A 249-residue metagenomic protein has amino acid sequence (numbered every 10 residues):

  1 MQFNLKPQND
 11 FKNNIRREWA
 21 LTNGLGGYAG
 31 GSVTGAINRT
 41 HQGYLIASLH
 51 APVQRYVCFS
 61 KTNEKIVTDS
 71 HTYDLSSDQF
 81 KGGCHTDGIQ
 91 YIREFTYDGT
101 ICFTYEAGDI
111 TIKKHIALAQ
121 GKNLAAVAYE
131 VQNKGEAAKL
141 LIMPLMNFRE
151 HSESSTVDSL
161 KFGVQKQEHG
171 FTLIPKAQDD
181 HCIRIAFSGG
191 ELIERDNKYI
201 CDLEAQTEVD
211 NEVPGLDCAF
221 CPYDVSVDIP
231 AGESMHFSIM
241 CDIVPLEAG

Functional and structural regions predicted by a protein language model:
M1-G249: Terminal accessory carbohydrate-recognition/targeting modules of carbohydrate-active enzymes
